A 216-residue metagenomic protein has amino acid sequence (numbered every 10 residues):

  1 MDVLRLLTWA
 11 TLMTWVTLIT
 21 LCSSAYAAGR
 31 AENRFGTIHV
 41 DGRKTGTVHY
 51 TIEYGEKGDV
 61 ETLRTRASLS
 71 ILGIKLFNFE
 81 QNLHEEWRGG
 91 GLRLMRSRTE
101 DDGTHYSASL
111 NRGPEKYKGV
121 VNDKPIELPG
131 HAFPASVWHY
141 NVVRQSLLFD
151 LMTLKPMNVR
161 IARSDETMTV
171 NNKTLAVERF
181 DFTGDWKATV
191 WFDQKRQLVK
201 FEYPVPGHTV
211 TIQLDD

Functional and structural regions predicted by a protein language model:
M1-T8: N-terminal secretory signal peptides that target proteins for export/translocation
V3, L69-F77, L148-M152: Short, aromatic- and cysteine-enriched interfacial helices/patches that mediate contacts at lipid membranes
W9-C22: Bacterial N-terminal signal peptides
C22-G29: Boundary at the C-terminal end of the N-terminal hydrophobic targeting segment
G29-E32, R96-V177, D181-T183, E202 (+2 more regions): Solvent-exposed helix/loop surface patches that form functional interfaces
R30-R34, I38-G113, R196, Y203: N-terminal mature ectodomain segment of secretory-pathway/periplasmic proteins
H39, T169, D193: Short, acidic, Ser/Thr-enriched surface-loop or helix-capping motifs
W186-A188, F192-E202: Low-complexity, intrinsically disordered Gly/Pro/Thr-rich segments
